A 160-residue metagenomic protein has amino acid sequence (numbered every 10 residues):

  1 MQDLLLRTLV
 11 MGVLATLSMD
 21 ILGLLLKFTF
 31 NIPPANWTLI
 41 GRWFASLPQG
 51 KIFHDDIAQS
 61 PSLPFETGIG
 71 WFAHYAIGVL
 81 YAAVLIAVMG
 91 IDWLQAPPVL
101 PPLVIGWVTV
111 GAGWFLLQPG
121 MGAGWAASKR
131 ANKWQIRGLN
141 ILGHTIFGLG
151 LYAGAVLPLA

Functional and structural regions predicted by a protein language model:
M1-A160: Juxtamembrane/disordered regions of integral membrane proteins
